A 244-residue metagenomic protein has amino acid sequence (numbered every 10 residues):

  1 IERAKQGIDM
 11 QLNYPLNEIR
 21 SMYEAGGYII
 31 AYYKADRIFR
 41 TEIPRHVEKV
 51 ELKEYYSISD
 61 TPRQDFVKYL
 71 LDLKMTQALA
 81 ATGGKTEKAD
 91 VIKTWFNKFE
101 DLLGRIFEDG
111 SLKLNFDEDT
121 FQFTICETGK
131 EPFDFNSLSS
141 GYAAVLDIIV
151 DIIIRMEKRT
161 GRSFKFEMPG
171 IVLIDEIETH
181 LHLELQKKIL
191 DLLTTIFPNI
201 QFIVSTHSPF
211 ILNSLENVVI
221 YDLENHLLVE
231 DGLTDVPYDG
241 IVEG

Functional and structural regions predicted by a protein language model:
I1-N13, G161-E167, E224: Flexible phosphate/Mg2+-sensing switch loops adjacent to catalytic phosphate-binding sites
E2-I106, V242-G244: Coupling/switch segment of ABC-type P-loop NTPase heads
E24-G27, D117, S214: A short, structural micro-pattern
A31-K34, S111-F116, T124, V204 (+1 more regions): A structural signal for short, well-ordered beta-strand segments and their strand-loop junctions that often border
E54-E167: Extended helical coiled-coil dimerization/tether regions that scaffold and oligomerize large DNA-maintenance assemblies
F121-G244: Switch/communication elements of ASCE P-loop NTPase nucleotide-binding domains
